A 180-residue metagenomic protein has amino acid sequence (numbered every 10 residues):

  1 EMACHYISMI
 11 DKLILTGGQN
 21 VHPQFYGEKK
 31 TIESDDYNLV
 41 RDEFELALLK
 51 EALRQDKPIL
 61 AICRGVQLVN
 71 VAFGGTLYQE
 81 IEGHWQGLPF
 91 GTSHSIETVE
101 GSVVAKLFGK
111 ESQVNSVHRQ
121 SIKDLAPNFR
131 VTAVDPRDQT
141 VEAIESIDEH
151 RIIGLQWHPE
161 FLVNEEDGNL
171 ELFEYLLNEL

Functional and structural regions predicted by a protein language model:
E1-L15, R41-Q55, E82-L180: Amide-donor transfer/coupling interface in amidating biosynthetic enzymes
L13-I14, K50-T76: Catalytic nucleophile loop
G18-V21: Short glycine-rich anion-binding loops that position phosphate/pyrophosphate groups of nucleotides and phosphorylated
P23-Y26, N70-A72: Short glycine-/acidic-enriched loop or helix-start segments at secondary-structure transitions that form or flank
F25-E28, E166-G168: Short aromatic-enriched loop/helix-cap "lid" or pocket-rim segments at secondary-structure transitions that line
G27-F44: Glycine/small-residue-rich loop that forms an oxyanion/phosphate-binding "nest" at active or ligand-binding sites
K29-E33, Y78, E171-F173: Glycine-rich, phosphate-binding/catalytic loops in enzymes
G74-H84: Short, surface-exposed, charged loop/turn segments at secondary-structure junctions
